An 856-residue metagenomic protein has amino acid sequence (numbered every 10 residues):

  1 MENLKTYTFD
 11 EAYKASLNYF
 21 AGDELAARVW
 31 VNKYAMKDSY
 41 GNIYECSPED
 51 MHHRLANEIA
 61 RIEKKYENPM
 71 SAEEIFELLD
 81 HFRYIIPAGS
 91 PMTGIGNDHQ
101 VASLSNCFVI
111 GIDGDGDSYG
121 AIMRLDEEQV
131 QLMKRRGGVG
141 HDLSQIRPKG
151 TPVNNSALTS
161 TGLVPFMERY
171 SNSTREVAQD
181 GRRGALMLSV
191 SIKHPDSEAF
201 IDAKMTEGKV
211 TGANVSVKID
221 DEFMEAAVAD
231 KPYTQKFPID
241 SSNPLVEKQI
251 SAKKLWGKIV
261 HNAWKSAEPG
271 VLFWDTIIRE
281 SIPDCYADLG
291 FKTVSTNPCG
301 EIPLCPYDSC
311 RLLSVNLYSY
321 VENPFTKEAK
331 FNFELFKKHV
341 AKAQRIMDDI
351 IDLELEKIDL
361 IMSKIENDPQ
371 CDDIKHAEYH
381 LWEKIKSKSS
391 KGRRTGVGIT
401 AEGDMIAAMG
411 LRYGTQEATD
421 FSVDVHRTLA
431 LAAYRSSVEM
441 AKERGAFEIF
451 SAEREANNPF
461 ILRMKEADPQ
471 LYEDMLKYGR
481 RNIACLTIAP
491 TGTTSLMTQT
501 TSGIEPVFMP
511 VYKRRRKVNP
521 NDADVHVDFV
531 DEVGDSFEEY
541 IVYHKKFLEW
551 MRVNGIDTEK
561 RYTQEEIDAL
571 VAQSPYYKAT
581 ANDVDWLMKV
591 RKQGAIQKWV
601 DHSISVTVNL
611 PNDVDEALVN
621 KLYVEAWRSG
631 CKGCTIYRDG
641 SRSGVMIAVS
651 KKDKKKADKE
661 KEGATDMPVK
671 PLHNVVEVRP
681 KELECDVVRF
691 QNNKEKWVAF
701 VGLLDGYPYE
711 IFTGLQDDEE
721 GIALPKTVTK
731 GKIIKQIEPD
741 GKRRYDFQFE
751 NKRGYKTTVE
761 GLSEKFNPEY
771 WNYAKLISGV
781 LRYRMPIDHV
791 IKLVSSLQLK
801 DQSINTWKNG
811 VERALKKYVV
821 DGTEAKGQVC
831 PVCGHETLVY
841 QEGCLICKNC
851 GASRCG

Functional and structural regions predicted by a protein language model:
E2-P69, E73, N155-R169, Q179-F291 (+6 more regions): Conserved, charged catalytic cores of large soluble enzymes
E24, G300-I302, E354, I461 (+3 more regions): Catalytic alpha/beta core of large soluble enzyme barrels
M36, E58-K65, L78-N155, L163-F166 (+9 more regions): Function-dense linear segments that define catalytic or interfacial modules in macromolecule-processing proteins
I75-F76, K236-P238, H339-K386, S390 (+5 more regions): Internal maturation/activation junctions in enzymes
I219, E280, C285-G290, N297 (+4 more regions): Terminal amphipathic helices with adjacent charged low-complexity linkers/tails
Y472-D474, S650-V701: Short, Gly/Pro- and small/polar-rich lid/capping loops
C830-C833, C847-C850: Short cysteine-rich clusters marking metal-coordination/redox-active sites
E836-L838, S853-R854: Cys/His-rich microdomains that often coordinate metals
